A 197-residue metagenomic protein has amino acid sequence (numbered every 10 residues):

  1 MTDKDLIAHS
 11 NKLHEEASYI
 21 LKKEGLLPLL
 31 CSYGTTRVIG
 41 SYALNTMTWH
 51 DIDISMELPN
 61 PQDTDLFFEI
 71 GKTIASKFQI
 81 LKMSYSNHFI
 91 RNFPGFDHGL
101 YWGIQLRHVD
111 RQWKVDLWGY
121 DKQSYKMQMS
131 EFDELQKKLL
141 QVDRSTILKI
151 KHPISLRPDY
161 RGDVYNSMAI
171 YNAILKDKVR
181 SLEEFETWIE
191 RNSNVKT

Functional and structural regions predicted by a protein language model:
M1-V38: Helical scaffold of the NTase/Pol beta-like nucleotidyltransferase catalytic core
E16, I20, T64, V179-L182: Generic detection of long, well-ordered alpha-helical segments
L26-F67: Active-site nucleotide-donor binding segment shared across nucleotidyl transfer reactions
E57-N60, A75-I80: Short helix-capping and hinge/turn segments at secondary-structure transitions, especially at repeat and domain
L58-N60, H108, D121: Non-catalytic surface loops within mature trypsin-like serine protease
L66-A75: Short amphipathic alpha-helices in soluble, non-transmembrane regions that often serve as interface/regulatory elements
F78-G119: Conserved catalytic core of two-metal-ion nucleotidyltransferases
Q112-T197: Catalytic cores of NTP-dependent nucleotidyl/adenyl transfer enzymes across multiple folds
